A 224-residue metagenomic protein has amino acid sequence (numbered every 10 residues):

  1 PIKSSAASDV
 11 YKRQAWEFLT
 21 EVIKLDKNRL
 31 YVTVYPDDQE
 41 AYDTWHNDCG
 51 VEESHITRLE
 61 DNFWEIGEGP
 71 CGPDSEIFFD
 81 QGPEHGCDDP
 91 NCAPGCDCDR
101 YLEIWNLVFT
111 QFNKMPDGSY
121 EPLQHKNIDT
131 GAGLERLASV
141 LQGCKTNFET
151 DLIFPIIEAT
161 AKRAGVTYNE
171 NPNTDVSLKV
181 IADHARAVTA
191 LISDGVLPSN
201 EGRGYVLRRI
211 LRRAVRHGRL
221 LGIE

Functional and structural regions predicted by a protein language model:
P1-A7, Y11: Single conserved hydrophobic/aromatic residue that forms the stacking wall/gate of nucleotide- or nucleobase-binding
D9-L134, A138-D151, E170, K179-V180 (+2 more regions): Active-site cavity-forming subdomains of large catalytic enzyme subunits
P90, I153, E201-G204, L221-E224: Composition- and surface-driven signal marking solvent-exposed, interaction-prone regions in large proteins
N147-A161, K179, E224: Substrate-binding beta-hairpin/strand module that engages nucleic acids
P155-N169, N173-D175: Alpha-helical cores of eukaryotic small-GTPase signaling modules
T160, A164, R213-E224: Intrinsic disorder at enzyme termini
D175-G195, E201-G218: Core structural elements
